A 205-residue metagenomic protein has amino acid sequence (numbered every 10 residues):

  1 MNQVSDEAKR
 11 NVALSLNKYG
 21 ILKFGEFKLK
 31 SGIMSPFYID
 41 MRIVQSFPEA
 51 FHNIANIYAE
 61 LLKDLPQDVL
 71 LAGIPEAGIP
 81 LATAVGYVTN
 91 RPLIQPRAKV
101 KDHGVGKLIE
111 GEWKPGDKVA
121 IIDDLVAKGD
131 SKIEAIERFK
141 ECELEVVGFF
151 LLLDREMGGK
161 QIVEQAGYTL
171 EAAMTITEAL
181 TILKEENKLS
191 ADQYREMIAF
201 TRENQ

Functional and structural regions predicted by a protein language model:
M1-I122, V126, D130-Q205: PRPP-associated nucleotide enzymes
